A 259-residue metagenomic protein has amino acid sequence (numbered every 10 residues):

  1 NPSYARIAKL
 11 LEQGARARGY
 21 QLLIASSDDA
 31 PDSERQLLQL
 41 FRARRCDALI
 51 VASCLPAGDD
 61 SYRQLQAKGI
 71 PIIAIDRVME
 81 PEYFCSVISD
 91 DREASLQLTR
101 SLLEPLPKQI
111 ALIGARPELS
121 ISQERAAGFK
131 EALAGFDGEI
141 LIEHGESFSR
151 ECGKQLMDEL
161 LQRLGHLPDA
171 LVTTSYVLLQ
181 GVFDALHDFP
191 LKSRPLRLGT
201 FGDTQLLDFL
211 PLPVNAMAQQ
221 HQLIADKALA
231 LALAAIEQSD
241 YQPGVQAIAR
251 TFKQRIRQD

Functional and structural regions predicted by a protein language model:
N1-R100, L161-Q162, H166: Alpha-helical recognition/docking segments in bacterial nutrient-uptake and carbohydrate-utilization systems
N1-R6, I24-S33, L55, R77 (+7 more regions): Hinge/beta->alpha junction and helix N-cap segments in small-molecule ligand-binding domains
A17-R18, K68, L133-E139, R163-H166 (+1 more regions): Short helix-capping segments at alpha-helix termini
L22, I72, I110, I140 (+1 more regions): Hydrophobic/aromatic residues located in beta-strands of well-ordered beta-sheets within soluble catalytic
D47, K108-Q109, D169: Short acidic/polar active-site loop segments enriched in Thr and Asp
S101-I110: Glycine-rich phosphate/diphosphate-binding loops that line cofactor/substrate pockets in enzymes
Q162-D259: Flexible loop/turn connectors
